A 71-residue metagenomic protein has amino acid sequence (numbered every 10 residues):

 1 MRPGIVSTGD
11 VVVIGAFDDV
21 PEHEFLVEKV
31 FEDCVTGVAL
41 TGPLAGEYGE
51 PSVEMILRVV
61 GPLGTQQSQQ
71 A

Functional and structural regions predicted by a protein language model:
M1-T8: Mixed-charge, Lys/Arg-rich low-complexity intrinsically disordered regions
G9-D10, F31-C34, L57-G64: N-terminal regions of proteins, emphasizing targeting and processing segments when present
V11, A16-P51: Basic/aromatic-rich interaction segments and small domains that mediate binding to polyanionic partners
A39-A71: Intrinsically disordered, low-complexity, charged/polar segments
